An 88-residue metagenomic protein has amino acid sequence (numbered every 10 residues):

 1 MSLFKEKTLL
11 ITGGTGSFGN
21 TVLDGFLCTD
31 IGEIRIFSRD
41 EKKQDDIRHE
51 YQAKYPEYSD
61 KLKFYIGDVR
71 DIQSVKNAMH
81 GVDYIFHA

Functional and structural regions predicted by a protein language model:
M1-K7: A short, basic/flexible loop-to-alpha-helix module at the beginning of a structural domain
K7-T29: N-terminal Rossmann NAD(P)H-binding glycine-rich loop of SDR-like oxidoreductase domains
L10, R35, Y65: Conserved Rossmann-like nucleotide-binding pocket used by diverse enzymes that bind dinucleotide cofactors
F26, D30, Y51, Y55: Active-site catalytic pocket residues across diverse enzymes, especially alpha/beta-hydrolases
D30-D46: Conserved glycine-rich Rossmann-like NAD(P)H-binding loop of the short-chain dehydrogenase/reductase
H49, E57-Y84: Conserved Rossmann-fold cofactor-binding substructure of NAD(P)-dependent oxidoreductases
